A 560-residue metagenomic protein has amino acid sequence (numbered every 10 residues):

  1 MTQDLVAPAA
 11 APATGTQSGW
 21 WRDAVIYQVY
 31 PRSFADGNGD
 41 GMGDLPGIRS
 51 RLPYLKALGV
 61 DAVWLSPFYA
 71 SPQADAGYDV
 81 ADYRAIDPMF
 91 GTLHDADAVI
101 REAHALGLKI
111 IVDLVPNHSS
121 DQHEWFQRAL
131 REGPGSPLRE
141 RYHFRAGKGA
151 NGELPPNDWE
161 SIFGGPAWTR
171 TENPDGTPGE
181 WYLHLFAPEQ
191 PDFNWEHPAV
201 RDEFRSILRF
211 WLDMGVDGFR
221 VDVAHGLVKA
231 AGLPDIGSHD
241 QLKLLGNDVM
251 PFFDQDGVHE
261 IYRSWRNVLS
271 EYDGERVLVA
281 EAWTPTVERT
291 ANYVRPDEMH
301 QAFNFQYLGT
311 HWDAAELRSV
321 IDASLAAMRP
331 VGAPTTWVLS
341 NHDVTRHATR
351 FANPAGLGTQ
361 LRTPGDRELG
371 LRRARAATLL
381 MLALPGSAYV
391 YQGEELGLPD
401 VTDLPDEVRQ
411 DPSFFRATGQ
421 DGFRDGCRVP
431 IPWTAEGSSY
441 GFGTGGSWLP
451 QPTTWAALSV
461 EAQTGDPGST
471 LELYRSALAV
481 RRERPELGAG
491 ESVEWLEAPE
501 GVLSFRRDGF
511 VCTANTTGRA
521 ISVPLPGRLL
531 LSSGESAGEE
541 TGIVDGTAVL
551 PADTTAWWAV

Functional and structural regions predicted by a protein language model:
M1-P526, S532-V560: Active-site and adjacent substrate-binding regions of carbohydrate-active enzymes
